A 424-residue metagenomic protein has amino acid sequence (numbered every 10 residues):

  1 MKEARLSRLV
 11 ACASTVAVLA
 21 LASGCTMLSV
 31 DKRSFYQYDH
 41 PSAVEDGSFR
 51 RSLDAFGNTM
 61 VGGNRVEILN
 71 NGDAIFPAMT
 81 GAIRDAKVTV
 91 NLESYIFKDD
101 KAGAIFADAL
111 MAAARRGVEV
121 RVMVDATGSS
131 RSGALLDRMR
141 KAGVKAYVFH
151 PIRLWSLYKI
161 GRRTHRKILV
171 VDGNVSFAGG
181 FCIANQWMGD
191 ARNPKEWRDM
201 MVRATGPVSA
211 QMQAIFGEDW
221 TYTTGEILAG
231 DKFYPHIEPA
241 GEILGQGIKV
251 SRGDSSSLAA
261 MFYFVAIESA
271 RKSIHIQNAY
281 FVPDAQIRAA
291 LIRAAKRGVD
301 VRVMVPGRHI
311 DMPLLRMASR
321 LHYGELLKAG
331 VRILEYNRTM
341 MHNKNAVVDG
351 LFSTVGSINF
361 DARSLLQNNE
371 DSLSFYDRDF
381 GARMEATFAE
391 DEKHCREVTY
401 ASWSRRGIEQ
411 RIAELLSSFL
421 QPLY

Functional and structural regions predicted by a protein language model:
M1-K2, M27: Basic/polar N-terminal segments that are highly enriched at the extreme N-terminus, encompassing both cleavable
K2-S14: Bacterial N-terminal signal peptides that target proteins for export
C12-A22: Bacterial N-terminal signal peptides
G24-Y424: Charged, low-complexity intrinsically disordered terminal segments
